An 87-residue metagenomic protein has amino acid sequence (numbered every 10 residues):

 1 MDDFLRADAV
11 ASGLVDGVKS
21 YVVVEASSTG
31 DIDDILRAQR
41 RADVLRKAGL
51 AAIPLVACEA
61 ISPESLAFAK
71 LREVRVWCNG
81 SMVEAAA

Functional and structural regions predicted by a protein language model:
M1: A short acidic/basic microdomain associated with nuclease active sites
A7-D34, A38-D43: Conserved catalytic cores of phosphodiester-cleaving nucleases, focusing on short active-site segments
S20, G49-A52: Short glycine-/polar-rich loops that comprise or flank the Walker A/P-loop and associated switch/sensor motifs
E25, I53-V56: Short catalytic-loop micro-motif centered on adjacent basic/acidic residues
I32-I35, I53, I61: Weak global preference for isoleucine
K47-A48, L55-A87: Domain-level recognition of nuclease-like catalytic cores that cleave nucleotide substrates
